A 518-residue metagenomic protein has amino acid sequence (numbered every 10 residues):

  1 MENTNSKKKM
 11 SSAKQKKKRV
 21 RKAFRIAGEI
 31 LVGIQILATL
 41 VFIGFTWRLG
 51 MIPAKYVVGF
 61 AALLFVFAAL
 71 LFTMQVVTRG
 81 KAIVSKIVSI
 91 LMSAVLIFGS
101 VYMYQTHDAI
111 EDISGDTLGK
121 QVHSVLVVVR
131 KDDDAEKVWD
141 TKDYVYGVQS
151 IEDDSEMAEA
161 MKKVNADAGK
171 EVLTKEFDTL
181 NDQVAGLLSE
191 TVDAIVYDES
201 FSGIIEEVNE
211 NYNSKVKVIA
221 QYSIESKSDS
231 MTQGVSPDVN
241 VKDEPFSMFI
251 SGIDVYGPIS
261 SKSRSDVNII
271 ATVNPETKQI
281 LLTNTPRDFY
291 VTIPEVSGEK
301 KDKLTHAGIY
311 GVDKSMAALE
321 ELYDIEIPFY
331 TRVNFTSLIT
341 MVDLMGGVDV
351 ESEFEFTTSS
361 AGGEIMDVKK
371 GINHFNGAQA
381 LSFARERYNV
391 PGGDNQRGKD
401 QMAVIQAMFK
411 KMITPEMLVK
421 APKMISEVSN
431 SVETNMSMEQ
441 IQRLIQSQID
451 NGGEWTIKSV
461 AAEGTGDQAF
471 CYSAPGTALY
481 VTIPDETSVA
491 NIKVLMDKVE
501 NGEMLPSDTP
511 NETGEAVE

Functional and structural regions predicted by a protein language model:
M1-T39: Membrane-anchoring/interfacial helices and their immediately flanking loops in integral membrane proteins
V20-L31, Q75-I90: N-terminal Sec-pathway targeting helices
A23-M74: Membrane-embedded alpha-helical segments of integral membrane proteins
F65-V77, K86-L91, S202-G203, N268-N274 (+1 more regions): Short N-terminal helix-initiation segments at or just after the protein's N-terminus
A82-Q105: Internal/C-terminal transmembrane anchor helices
G99-T117: Hydrophobic alpha-helical transmembrane segments in integral membrane proteins
S114-Q121, V128-D133, K137, V145-E199 (+1 more regions): Non-catalytic, solvent-exposed segments at the cell envelope interface
